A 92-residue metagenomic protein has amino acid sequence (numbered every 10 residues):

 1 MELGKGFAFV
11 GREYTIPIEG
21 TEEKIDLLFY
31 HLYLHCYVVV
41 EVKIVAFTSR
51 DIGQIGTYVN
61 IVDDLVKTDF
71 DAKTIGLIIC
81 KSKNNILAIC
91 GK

Functional and structural regions predicted by a protein language model:
M1-K92: Charged, terminal alpha-helix-loop-beta segments that serve as non-catalytic nucleic-acid engagement and/or assembly
